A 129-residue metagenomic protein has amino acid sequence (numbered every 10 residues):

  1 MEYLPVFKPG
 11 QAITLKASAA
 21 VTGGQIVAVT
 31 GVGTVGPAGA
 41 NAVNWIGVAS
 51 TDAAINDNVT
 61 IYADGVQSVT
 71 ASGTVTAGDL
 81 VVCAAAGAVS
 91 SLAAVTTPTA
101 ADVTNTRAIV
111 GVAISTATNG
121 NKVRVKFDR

Functional and structural regions predicted by a protein language model:
M1-R129: Surface-exposed, low-hydrophobicity beta-strand/loop segments enriched in small/polar/acidic residues
